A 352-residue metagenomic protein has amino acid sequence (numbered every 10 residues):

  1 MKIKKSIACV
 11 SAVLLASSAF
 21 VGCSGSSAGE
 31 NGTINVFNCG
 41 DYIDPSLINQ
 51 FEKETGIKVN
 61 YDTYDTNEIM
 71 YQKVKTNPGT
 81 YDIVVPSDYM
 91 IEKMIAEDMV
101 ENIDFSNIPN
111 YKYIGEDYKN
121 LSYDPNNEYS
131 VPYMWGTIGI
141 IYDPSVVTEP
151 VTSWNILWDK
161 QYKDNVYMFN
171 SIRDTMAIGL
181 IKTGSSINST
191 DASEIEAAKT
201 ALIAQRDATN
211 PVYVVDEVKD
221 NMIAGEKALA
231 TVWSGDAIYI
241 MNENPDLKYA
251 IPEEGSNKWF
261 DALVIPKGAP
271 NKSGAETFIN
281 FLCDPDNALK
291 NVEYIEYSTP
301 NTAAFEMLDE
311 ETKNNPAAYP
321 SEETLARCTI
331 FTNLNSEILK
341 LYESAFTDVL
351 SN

Functional and structural regions predicted by a protein language model:
M1-I34, S351-N352: Short, low-complexity disordered leader/linker segments with a strong preference for bacterial N-terminal type II
S27-K93: Early extracytoplasmic/lumenal segment of secretory-pathway proteins
T80-Y81, V85-E226: Extracytoplasmic ligand-binding site segments that recognize negatively charged/polar headgroups
M90-K93, I223, L229-D246: A ligand-binding cleft/hinge motif common to bilobed small-molecule-binding domains
I95-N102, D124-E128, Y239-I251, K313-P316: Ligand-binding "clamshell"
G136, E196-A204, E243-K267: Periplasmic-binding protein-like
P266-A326: Mature extracytoplasmic/periplasmic domains
E322-N352: Conserved C-terminal helix/tail region of periplasmic/extracytoplasmic solute-binding proteins
